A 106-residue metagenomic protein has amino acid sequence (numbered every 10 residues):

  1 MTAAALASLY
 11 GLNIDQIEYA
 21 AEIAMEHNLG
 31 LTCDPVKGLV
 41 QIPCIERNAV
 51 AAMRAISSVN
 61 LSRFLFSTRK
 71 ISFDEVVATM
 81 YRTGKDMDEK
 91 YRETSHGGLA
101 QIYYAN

Functional and structural regions predicted by a protein language model:
M1: Glycine-rich phosphate/ribose-binding loops and adjacent secondary-structure elements that form binding surfaces
A4-N106: Functionally critical mobile loop/hinge segments
